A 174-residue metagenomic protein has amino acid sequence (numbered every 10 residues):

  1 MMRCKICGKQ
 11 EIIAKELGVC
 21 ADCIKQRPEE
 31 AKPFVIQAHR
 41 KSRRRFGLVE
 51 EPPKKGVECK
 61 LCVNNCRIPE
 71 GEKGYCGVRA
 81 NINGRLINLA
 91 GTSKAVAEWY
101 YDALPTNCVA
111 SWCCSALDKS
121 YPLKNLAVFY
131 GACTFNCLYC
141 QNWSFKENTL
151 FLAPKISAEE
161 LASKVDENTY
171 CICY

Functional and structural regions predicted by a protein language model:
M1-R3, E16, K55-E58, E72 (+1 more regions): Short metal-coordination and nucleic-acid-contact micro-motifs, chiefly zinc-binding Cys/His arrays
C4-I13: Short Cys/His-rich zinc-binding micro-motifs
Q10-E11, P53, K124, L152: Short N-terminal micro-motifs specific to bacterial/archaeal maturation and metal-cluster initiation sites
I12-V19, L150-I156: Short, exposed beta-strand "edge-strand" segments with a Pro/Gly-rich flavor and a Y/T-containing core
I13-S120: N-terminal juxtadomain amphipathic helix that follows a signal peptide/anchor or precedes a small N-terminal auxiliary
V78-Y174: Conserved Radical SAM active-site core
